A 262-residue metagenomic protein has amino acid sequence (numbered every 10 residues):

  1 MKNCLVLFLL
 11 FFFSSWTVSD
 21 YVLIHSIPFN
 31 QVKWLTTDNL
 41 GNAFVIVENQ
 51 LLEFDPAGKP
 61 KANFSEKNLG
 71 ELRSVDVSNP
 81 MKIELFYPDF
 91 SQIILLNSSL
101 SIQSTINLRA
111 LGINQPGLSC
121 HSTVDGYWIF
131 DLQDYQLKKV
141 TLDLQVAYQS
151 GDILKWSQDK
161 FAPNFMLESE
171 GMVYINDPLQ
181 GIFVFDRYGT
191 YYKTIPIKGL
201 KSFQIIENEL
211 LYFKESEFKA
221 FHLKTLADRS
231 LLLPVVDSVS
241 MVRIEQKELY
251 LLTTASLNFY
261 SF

Functional and structural regions predicted by a protein language model:
C4-F13: Sec-dependent N-terminal signal peptides
D20-P28, K59-S65, I102-R109, V146-Q158 (+2 more regions): A short beta-strand motif characteristic of beta-propeller blades
S26-N49: Beta-strand-rich domains and repeat architectures in extracellular enzymes and scaffolds, especially beta-propellers
N30-T36, L69-V77, I113-H121, Q158-M166 (+2 more regions): Repeated scaffold domains used in trafficking and secretory/extracellular systems, primarily beta-propellers
F44-E48, E84-D89, Y127-Q133, V173-P178 (+2 more regions): Conserved beta-strand positions in repeat-built beta-propeller and related beta-rich domains
L52-E53, Q92-I94, Q136-K138, F183-V184 (+2 more regions): WD40 beta-propeller blade core
D55-K59, N97-S101, T141-L144, D186-T190 (+2 more regions): Short loop/turn segments that connect beta-strands within beta-propeller blades
S238-F262: Blade-level signature of beta-propeller repeat domains, shared across WD40, Kelch, NHL, RCC1 and BNR/Asp-box propellers
